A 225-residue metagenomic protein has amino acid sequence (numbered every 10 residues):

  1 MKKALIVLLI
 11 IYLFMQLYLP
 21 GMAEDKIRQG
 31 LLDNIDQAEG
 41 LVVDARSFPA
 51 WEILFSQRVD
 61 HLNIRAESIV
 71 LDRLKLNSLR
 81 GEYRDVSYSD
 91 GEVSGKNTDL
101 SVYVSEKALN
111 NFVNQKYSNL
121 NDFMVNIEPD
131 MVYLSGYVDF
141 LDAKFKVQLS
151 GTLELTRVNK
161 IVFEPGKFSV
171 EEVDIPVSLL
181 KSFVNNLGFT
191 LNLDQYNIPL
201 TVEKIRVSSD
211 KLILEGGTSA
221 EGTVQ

Functional and structural regions predicted by a protein language model:
M1-R58, V70-L71, S219-Q225: Hydrophobic membrane-targeting and insertion signals
A38-L141: N-terminal beta-strand/beta-hairpin edge segment
N63, Y133, V162, I213-E215: General beta-strand recognition
E67, Y137, G166, G217-S219: Surface loops and adjacent helix of pleckstrin homology
I69-K75, F140-K146, E171-V173, E221-Q225: Short, cysteine-centered beta-strand-loop-beta hairpins and adjacent loop/turn segments enriched in charged/polar
S105-N185, F189-D194: Soluble extracytoplasmic domains of inner/organellar membrane proteins
L180-Q225: Extracytoplasmic/luminal low-complexity segments enriched in Pro/Gly and acidic/polar residues that act as flexible
